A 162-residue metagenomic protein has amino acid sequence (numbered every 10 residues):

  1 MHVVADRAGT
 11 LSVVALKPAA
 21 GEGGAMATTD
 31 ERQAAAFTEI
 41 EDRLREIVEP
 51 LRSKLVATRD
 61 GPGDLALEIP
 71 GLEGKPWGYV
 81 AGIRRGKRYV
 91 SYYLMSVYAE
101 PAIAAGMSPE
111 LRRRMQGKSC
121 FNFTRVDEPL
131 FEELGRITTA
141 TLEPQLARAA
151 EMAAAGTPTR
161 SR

Functional and structural regions predicted by a protein language model:
H2-V4, T10-R162: Charge-dense, helix-prone N-terminal extensions
